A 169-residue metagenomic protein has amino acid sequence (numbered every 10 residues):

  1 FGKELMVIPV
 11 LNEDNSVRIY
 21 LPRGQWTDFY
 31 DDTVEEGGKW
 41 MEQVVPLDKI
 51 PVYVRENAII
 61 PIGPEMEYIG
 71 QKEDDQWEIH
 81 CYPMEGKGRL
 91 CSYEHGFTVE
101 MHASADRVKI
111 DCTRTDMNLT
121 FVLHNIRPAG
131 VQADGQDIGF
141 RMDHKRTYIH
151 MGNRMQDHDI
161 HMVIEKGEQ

Functional and structural regions predicted by a protein language model:
F1-I126: Catalytic core of carbohydrate-active enzymes
F29-L47, Q132-G152: Solvent-exposed beta-strand/loop surfaces of large extracellular or lumenal domains
I59, G70, G139-F140, R146-I149 (+1 more regions): Intrinsically disordered, low-complexity segments enriched in glycine/proline and serine/threonine
V99-A103, V131-A133, I138-M142, I164-E165: Generic structural motif
A105-R107, G135, D157, H161: Low-complexity, intrinsically disordered short peptide segments enriched in small/polar/basic residues
T147-Q169: Surface-exposed interaction regions enriched in Ser/Thr/Asp/Glu that occur as long low-complexity tracts or repetitive
